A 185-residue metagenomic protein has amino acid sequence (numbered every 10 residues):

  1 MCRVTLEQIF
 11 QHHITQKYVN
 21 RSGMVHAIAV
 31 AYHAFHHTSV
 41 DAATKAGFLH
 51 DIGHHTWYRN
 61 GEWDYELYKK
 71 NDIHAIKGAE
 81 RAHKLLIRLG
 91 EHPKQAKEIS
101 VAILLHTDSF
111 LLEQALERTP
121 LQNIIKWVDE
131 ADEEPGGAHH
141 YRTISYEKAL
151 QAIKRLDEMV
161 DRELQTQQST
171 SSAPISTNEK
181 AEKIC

Functional and structural regions predicted by a protein language model:
M1-Y18: N-terminal export signals and maturation junctions of secreted/periplasmic proteins
I14-D41, L49, R59, E91 (+1 more regions): Divalent metal-dependent phosphate-bond-processing catalytic cores, especially two-metal-ion Mg2+/Mn2+ enzymes that act
S22, K70, H74, Q95: Conserved acidic
V30-H33, D72-L89: An active-site-proximal "capping" alpha-helix that borders the catalytic cofactor pocket
S39-K45, L89-L104: Acidic/histidine metal-binding catalytic segments
D51, H55: Catalytic glutamate of the conserved HExxH
N60-A75: Post-HEXXH active-site segment of zinc metalloproteases
